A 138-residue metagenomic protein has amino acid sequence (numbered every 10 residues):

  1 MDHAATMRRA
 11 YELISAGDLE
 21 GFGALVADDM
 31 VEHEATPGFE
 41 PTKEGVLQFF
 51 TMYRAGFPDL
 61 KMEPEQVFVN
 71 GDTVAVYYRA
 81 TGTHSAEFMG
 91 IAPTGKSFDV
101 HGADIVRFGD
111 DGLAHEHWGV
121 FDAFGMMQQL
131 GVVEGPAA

Functional and structural regions predicted by a protein language model:
M1-A138: C-terminal and inter-domain tail/linker signature
